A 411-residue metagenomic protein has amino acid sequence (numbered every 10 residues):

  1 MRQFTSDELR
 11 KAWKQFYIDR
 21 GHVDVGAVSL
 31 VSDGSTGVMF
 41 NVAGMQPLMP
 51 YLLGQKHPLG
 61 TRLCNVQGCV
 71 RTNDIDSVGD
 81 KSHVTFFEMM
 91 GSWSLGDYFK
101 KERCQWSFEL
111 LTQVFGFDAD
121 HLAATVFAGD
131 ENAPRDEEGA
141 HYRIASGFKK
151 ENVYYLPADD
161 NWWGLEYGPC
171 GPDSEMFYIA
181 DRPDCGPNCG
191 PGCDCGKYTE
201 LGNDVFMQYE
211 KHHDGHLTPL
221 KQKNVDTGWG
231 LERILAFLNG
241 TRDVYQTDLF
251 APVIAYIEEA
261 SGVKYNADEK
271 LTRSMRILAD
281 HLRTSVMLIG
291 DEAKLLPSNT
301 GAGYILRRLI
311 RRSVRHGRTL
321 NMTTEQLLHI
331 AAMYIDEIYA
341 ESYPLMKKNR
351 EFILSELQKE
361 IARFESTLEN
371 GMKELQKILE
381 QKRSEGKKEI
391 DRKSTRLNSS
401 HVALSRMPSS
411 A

Functional and structural regions predicted by a protein language model:
M1-R307, R311-T323: Alpha-helical segments
S261, L306, S313-K393: Intrinsic disorder at enzyme termini
K393-S399, A411: Conserved small/polar residues in nucleotide/adenosyl-binding loops
